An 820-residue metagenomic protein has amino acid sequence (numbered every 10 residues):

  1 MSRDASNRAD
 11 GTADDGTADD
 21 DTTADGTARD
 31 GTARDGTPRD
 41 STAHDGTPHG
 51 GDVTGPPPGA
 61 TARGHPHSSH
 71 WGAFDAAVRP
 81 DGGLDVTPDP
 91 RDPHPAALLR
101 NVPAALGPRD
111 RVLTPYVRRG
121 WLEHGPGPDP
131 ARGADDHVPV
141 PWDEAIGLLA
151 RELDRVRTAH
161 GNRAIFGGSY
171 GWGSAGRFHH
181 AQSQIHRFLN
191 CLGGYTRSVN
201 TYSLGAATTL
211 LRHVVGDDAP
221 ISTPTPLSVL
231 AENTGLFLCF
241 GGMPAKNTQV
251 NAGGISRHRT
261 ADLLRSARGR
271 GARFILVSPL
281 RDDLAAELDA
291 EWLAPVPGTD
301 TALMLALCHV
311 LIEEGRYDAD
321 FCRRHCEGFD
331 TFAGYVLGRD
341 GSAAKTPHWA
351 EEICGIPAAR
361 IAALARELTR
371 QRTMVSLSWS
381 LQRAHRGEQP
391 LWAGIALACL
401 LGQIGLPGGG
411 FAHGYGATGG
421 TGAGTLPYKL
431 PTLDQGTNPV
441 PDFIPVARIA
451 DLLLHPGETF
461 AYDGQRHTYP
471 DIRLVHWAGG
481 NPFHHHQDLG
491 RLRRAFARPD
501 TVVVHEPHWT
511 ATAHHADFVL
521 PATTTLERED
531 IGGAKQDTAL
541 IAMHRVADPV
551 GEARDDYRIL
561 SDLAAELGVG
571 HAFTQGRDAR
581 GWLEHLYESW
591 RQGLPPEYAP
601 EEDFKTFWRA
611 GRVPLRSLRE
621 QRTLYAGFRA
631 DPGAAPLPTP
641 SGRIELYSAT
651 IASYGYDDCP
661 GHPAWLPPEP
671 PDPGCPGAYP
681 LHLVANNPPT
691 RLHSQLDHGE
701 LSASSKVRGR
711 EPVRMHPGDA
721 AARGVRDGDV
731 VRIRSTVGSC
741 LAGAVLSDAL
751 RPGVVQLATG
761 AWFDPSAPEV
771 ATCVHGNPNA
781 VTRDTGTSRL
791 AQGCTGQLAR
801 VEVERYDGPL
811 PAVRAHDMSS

Functional and structural regions predicted by a protein language model:
M1-D10, P48-R316, P357, S766-S820: N-terminal export/assembly segments and adjacent metallocofactor-ligating motifs of anaerobic energy-metabolism
G11-P48: Long, intrinsically disordered low-complexity tandem-repeat segments
T47, T54, P58, D556-R609 (+4 more regions): Long, contiguous, secondary-structure-rich segments that constitute the structural scaffold of globular domains
W121-E144, H309, R316-A358, P439 (+7 more regions): N-terminal leader/propeptide and maturation segments of large enzyme subunits in energy/redox metabolism and hydrolases
A181-S266, R270-V277, T301-L305, C399-H514 (+3 more regions): Extended redox/cofactor-interaction regions of prokaryotic respiratory oxidoreductases
D283, T510-M543: Flexible glycine/proline-rich, aromatic-decorated loop/lid segments
D289-A294, T523-E527, T538-V550, E700: Short beta-alpha connecting loops at secondary-structure transitions that line or flank enzyme active sites
L307, E327-L454: Active-site phosphate/pyrophosphate-binding segments
